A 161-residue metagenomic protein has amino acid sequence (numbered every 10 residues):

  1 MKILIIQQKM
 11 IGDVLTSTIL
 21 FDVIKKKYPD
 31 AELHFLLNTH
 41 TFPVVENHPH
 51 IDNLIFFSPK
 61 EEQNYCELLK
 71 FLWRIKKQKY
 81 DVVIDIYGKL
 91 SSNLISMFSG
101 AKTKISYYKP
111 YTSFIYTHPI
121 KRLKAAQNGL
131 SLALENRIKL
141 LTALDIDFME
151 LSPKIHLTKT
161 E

Functional and structural regions predicted by a protein language model:
M1-E161: Catalytic machinery of carbohydrate-active enzymes, primarily nucleotide-sugar-dependent glycosyltransferases
